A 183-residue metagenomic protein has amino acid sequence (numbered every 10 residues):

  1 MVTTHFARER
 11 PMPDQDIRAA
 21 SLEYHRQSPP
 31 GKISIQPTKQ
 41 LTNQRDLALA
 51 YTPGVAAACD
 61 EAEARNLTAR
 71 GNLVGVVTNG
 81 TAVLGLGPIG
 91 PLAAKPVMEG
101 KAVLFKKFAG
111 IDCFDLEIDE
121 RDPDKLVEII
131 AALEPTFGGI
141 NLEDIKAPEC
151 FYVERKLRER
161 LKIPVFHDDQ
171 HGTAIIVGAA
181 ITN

Functional and structural regions predicted by a protein language model:
H5-I163: N-terminal ligand-binding/catalytic initiation module
F166-T182: A glycine-rich, Thr/Ser-enriched phosphate-binding loop motif common to dinucleotide/cofactor-binding enzymes
